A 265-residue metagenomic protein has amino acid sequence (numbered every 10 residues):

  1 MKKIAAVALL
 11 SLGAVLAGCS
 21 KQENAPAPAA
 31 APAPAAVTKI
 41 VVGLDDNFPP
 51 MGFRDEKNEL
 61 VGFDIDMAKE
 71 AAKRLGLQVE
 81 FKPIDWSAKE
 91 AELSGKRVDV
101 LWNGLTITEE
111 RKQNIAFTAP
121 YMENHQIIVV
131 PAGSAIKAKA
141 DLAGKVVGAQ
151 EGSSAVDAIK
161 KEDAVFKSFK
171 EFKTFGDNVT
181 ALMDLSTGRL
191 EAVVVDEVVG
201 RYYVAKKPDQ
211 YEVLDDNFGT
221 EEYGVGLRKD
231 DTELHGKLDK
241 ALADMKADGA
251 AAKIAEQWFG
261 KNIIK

Functional and structural regions predicted by a protein language model:
V15-G18: C-terminal motif of bacterial Sec signal peptides marking the signal peptidase cleavage site
S20-K21, I65-R74, A140-D141, K145-V146 (+2 more regions): Extended ligand-binding regions for polar small-molecule ligands
A27-A33, V130-V147: Flexible hinge/capping segments at coil-to-helix
P32-G104: Extracytoplasmic small-molecule ligand-binding "clamshell" domains of the periplasmic binding protein/Venus flytrap
D46, E123-V130, R201-A243, F259-K265: Periplasmic-binding protein-like
R54, A68-G76, A155-T174, V204-P208: Ligand-binding cleft/hinge of the Venus flytrap
K73-R74, K82-P83, S87-V100, N114-A116 (+4 more regions): Short helices/loops that flank or line small-molecule/ion binding pockets
L105-Q113, K160-D163, S186-T187, E191-G219: A ligand-binding cleft/hinge motif common to bilobed small-molecule-binding domains
